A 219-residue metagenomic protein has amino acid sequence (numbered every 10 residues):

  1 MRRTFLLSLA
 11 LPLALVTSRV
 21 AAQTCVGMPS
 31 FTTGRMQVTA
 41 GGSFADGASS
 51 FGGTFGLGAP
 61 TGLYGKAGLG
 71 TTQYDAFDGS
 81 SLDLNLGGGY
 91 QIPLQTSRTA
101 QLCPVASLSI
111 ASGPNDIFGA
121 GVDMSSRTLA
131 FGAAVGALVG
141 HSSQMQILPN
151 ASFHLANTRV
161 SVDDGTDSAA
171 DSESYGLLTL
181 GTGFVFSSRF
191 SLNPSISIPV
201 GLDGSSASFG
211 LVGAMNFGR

Functional and structural regions predicted by a protein language model:
M1-T4: Positively charged n-region of N-terminal signal peptides that target proteins for export
L6-A10: Sec-dependent N-terminal signal peptides
T17-R19: N-terminal signal peptide c-region/cleavage motif recognized by signal peptidases
A21-D75, R219: Short glycine/proline- and aromatic-enriched beta-strand/turn motifs that initiate or cap beta-hairpins
T24, I92-L94, L108-R219: Outer-membrane beta-barrel transmembrane domain signature
M36-V38, S49-F55, L63, L82-G88 (+3 more regions): Hydrophobic, lipid-facing positions within transmembrane beta-strands of outer-membrane proteins
A40-T54, T71-L84, T96-R98, A120 (+3 more regions): Solvent-exposed loop/turn segments connecting transmembrane beta-strands in outer-membrane beta-barrel proteins
Y74-P114: Ligand-binding grooves and catalytic loops that recognize ribose/phosphate and carbohydrate rings, and esterified lipid
